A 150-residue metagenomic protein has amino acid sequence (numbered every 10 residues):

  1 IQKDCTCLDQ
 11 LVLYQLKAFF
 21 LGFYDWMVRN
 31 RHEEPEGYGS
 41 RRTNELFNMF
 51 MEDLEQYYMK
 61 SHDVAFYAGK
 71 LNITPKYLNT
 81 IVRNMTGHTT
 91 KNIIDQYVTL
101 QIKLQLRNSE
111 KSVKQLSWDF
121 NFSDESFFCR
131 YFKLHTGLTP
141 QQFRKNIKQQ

Functional and structural regions predicted by a protein language model:
D4-Q10, Y24-E52, Q56-F66, K70 (+2 more regions): Short, Lys/Arg-enriched, Trp-marked, Pro/Gly-tolerant hinge/linker segments that flank
A65-F66, Y77, Q115, Q142: Alpha-helical residues within helix-turn-helix
K70, D119-F120, H135: Residues within the alpha-helical elements of helix-turn-helix
L78-N79, F127-F128, F132: Short hydrophobic/aromatic patch on the recognition helix
N84-S126, K145-Q150: Terminal helix-turn-helix DNA-binding modules in bacterial transcription factors
R130-Q150: …primarily DNA-binding HTH/wHTH and HhH modules…
